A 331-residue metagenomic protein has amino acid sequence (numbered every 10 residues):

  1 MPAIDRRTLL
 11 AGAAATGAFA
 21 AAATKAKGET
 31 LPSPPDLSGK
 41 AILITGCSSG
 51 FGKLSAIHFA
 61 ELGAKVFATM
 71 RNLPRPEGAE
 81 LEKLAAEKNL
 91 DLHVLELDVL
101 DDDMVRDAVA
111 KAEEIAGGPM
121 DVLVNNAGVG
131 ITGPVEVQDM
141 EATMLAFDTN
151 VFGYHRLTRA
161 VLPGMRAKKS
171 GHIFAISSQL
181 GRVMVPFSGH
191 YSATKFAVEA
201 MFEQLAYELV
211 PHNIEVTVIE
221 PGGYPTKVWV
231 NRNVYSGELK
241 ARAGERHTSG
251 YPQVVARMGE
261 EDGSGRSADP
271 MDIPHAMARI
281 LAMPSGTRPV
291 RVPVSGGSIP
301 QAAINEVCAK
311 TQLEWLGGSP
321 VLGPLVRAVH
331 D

Functional and structural regions predicted by a protein language model:
M1-T16: N-terminal secretory signal peptides and thylakoid transit peptides that target proteins across membranes
S48-S49: Conserved glycine-rich cofactor-binding loop
R75, E96-D107, M140: The beta1-alpha1 cofactor-binding region of Rossmann-like NAD(H)/NADP(H)-dependent oxidoreductases
P134-V135, A142-M144: Substrate-binding pocket helix/loop in short-chain dehydrogenase/reductase
T158, T194: Active-site helix of classical SDR
S178: Residue(s) in the substrate-gating loop at a strand-loop-helix junction that position the organic substrate next
E215-G263: C-terminal beta-strand-loop-alpha-helix "lid" module of Rossmann-like NAD(P)-dependent dehydrogenases
